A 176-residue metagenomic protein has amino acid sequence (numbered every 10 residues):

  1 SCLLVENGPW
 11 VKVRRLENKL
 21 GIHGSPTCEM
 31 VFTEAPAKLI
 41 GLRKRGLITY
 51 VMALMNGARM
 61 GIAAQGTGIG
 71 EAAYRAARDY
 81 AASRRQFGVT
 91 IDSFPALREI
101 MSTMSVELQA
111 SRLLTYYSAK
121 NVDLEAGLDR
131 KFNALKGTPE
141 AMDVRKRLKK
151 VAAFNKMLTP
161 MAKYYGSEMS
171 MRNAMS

Functional and structural regions predicted by a protein language model:
S1-E71, Q86-V89: FAD-binding core of flavoproteins
V31, R59-S176: Alpha-helical interface subdomain recognition
